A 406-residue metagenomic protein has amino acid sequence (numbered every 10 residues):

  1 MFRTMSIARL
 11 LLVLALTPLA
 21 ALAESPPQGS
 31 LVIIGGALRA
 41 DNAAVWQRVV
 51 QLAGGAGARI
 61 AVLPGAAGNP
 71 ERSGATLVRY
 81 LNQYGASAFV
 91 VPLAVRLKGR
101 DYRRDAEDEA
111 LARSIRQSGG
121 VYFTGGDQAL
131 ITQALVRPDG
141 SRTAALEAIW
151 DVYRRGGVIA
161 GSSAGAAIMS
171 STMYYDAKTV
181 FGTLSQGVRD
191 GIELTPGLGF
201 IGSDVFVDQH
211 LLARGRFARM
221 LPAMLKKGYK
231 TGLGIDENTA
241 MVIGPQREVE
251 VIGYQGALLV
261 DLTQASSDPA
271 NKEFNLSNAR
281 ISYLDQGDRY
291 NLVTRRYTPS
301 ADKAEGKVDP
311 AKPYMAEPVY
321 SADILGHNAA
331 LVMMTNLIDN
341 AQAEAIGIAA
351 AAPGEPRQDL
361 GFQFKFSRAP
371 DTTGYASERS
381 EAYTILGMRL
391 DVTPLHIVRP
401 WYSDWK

Functional and structural regions predicted by a protein language model:
M1-S6: N-terminal secretory signal peptides that target proteins for export/translocation
A8-L19: Bacterial N-terminal signal peptides
E24-G57, V62, A67, E71-A75 (+4 more regions): C-terminal and late-domain segments of enzyme folds
D101-L111: Glycine-rich, highly charged phosphate/nucleotide-binding loops
A110-S114, S141-G156: Catalytic-core regions built around general acid/base machinery
S118: An anion/phosphate-binding loop that grips the pyrophosphate of nucleotide cofactors and donors
Y122-G125, A148-I149, Y153-Y174: Catalytic nucleophile loop
Q128-R142: Glycine/threonine-rich flexible loop motifs
